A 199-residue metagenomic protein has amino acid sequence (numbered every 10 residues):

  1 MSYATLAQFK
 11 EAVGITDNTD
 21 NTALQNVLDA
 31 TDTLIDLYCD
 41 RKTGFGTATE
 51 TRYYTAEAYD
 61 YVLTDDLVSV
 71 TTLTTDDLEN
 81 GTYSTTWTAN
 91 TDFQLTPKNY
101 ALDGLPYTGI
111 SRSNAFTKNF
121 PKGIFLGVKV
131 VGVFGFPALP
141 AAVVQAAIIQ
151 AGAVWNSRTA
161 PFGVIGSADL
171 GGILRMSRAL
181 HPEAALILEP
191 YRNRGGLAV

Functional and structural regions predicted by a protein language model:
M1-V199: Divalent metal-cofactor coordination and adjacent catalytic microenvironments
